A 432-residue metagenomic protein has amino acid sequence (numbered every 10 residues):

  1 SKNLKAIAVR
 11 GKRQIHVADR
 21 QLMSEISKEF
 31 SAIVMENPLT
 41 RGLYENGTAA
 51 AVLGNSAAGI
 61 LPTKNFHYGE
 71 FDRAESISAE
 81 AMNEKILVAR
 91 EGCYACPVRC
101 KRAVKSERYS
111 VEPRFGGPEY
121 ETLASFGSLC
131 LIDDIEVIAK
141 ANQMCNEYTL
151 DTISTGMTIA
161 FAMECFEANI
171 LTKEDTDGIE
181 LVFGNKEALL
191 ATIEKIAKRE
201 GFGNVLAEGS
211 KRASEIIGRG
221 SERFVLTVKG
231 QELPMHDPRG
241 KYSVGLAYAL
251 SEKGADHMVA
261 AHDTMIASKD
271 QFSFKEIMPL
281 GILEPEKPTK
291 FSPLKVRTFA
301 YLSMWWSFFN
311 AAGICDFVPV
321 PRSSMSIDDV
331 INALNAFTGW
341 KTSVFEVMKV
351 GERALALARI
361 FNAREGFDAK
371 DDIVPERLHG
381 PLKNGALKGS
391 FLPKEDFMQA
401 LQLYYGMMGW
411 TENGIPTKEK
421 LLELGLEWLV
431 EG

Functional and structural regions predicted by a protein language model:
S1-G432: Extended C-terminal regions of large enzymes
